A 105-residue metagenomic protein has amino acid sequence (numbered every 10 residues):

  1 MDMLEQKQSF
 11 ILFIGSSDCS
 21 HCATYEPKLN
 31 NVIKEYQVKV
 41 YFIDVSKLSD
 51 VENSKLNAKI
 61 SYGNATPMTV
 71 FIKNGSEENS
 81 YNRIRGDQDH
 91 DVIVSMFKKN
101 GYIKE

Functional and structural regions predicted by a protein language model:
M1-V38: Local sequence-structure signature of Cys/Sec-based thiol-disulfide redox active-site neighborhoods
K7, V40, N64-P67: Extracytoplasmic
I14, I33, Q37-S54: Thiol-based oxidoreductase modules, predominantly thioredoxin-like and allied folds used for disulfide exchange
S17-H21, S46-D50, E77-E78: Solvent-exposed loop/turn segments at secondary-structure junctions within structured extracellular/periplasmic domains
S17-H21, S61, R85: Extracytoplasmic/periplasmic, Sec-exported soluble proteins
E26, N30-I33, N53, N57 (+2 more regions): Extracytoplasmic/secreted envelope proteins and their assembly/folding machinery, especially bacterial periplasmic
L48-T66: Short Fe-S-cluster ligation motifs
G63-E105: Non-catalytic, surface beta->alpha helical segment in thiol-disulfide oxidoreductase systems
